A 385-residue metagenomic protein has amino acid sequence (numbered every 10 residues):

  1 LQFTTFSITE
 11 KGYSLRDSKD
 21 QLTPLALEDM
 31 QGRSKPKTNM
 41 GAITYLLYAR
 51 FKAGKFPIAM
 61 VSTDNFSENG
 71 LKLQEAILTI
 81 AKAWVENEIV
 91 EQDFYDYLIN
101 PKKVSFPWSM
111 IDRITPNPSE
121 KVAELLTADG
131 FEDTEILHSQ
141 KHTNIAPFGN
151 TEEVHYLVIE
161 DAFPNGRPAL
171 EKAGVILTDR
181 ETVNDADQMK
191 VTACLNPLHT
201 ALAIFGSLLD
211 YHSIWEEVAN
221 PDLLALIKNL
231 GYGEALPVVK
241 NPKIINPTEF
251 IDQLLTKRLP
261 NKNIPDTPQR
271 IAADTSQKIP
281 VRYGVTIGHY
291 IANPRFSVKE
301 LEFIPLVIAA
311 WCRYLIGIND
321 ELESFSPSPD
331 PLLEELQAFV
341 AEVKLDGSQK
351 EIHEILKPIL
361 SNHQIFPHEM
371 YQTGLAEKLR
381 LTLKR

Functional and structural regions predicted by a protein language model:
L1-R385: Substrate/ligand-engaging "lid" and interaction regions
